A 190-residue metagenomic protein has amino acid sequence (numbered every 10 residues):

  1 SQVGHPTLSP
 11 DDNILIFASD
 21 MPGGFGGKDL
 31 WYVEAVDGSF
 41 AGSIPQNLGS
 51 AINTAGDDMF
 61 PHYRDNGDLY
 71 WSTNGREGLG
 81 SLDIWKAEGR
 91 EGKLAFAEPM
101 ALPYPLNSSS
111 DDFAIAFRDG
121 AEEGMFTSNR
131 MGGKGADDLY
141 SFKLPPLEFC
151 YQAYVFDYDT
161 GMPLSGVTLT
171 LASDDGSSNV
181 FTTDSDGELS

Functional and structural regions predicted by a protein language model:
S1-Y154, Y158-L171, N179-D186: Short, conserved micro-motifs composed of acidic
